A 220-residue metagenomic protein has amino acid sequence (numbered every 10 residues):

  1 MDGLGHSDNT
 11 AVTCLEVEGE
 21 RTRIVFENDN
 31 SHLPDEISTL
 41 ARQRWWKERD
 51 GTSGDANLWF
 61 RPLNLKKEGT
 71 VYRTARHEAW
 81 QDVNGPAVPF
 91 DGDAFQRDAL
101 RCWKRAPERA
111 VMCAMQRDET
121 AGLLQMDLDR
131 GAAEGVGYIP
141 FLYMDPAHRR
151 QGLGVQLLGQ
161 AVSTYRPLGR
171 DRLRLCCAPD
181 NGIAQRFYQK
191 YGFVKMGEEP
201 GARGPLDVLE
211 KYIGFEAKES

Functional and structural regions predicted by a protein language model:
M1-L65: Acidic, low-complexity terminal tails and accessory targeting/binding regions of phosphate-metabolizing enzymes
S7-V12, R109, G204-E210: Short hydrophobic/aromatic beta-strand or adjacent loop that forms the aromatic wall/cage of a ligand/substrate-binding
K66-A147, L158-G159, T164, G201 (+1 more regions): Acetyl-CoA-dependent GNAT
D145-A147, Q151, P179-D180: Active-site acidic-Proline motif in GNAT/NAT acetyltransferases
Y165-C176: Conserved GNAT acetyl-CoA-binding A-motif
L175-Q185, P200-L206, E210-Y212: Conserved beta-strand-loop-alpha-helix junction that forms the acyl-donor binding cleft
Q189-G197: Conserved acetyl-CoA-binding loop of GNAT-fold acetyltransferases
